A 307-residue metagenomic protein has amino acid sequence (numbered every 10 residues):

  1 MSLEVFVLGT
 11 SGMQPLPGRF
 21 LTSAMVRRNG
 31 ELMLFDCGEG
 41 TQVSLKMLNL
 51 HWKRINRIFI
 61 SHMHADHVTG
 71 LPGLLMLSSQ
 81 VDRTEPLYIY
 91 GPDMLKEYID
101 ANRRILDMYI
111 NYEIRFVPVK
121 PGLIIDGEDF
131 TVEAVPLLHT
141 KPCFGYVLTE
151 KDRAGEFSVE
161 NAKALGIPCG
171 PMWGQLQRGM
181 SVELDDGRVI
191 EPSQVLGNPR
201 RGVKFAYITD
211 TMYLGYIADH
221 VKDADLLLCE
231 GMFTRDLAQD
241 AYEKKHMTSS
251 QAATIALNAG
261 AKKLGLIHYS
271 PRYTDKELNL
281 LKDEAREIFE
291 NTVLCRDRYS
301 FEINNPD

Functional and structural regions predicted by a protein language model:
M1-L48, T84-P86, Y146-L148, G155 (+2 more regions): Conserved beta-strand hairpin/beta-sheet module of binuclear metal-dependent hydrolase folds, prominently
F6, Y90, R115-K120, E133-V135 (+1 more regions): General small-molecule cofactor/ligand-binding pocket signal
P15-P17, F130-Y207, T211-H220, L226-L228: Active-site-proximal loop/helix segment associated with metal-binding centers of metalloenzymes
F35-G38, I55-M63, G91-P92, F205-T211 (+3 more regions): Active-site neighborhood of phospho(di)ester-bond hydrolases with catalytic His/Asp-centered motifs
E39-Y90, V117-P118: Active-site metal-binding motif and surrounding structural segment of the metallo-beta-lactamase
G70-S78, N102, T274-D283: Metal-dependent catalytic neighborhoods of phosphoester/phosphodiester hydrolases
R83-P118, R272: Active-site neighborhood of divalent metal-dependent phosphoester bond hydrolases
P121-G122, L214-D307: Binuclear metal-ion centers of metallo-dependent hydrolases, dominated by the metallo-beta-lactamase
